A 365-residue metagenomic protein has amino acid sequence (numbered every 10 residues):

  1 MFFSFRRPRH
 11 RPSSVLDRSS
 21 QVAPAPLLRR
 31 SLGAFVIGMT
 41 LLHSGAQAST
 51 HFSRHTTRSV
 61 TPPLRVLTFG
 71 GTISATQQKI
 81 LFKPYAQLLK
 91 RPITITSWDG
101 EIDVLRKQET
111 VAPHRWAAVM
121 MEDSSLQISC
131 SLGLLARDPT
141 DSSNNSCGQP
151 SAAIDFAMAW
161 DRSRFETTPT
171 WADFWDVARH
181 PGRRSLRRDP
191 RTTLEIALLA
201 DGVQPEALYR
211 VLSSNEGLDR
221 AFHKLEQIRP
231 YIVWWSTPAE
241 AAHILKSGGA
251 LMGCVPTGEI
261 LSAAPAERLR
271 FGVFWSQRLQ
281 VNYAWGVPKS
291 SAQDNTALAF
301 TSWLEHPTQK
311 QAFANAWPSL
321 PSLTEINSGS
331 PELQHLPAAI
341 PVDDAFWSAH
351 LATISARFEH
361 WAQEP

Functional and structural regions predicted by a protein language model:
S49-S129: Early extracytoplasmic/lumenal segment of secretory-pathway proteins
A75-T76, W116, D123-L126, C130-V233 (+1 more regions): Extracytoplasmic ligand-binding site segments that recognize negatively charged/polar headgroups
R115-M120, W234-W235, L251-P256, G272: Paired acidic/hydrophobic, glycine-rich loop segments that form the ligand-binding mouth/hinge of periplasmic-binding
S124-C130, K246-S247, L251-L269: A ligand-binding cleft/hinge motif common to bilobed small-molecule-binding domains
A136-S142, S146-P150, R268-L279, P288-S290: Short beta-strand->loop
D155-R164, L198-L199, V281-T296, W303 (+1 more regions): A bilobed periplasmic-binding-protein/Venus flytrap-type ligand-binding module shared by bacterial periplasmic
G182-T192, L304-I326: Periplasmic-binding protein-like
G329-P365: Extracellular/periplasmic bilobal clamshell ligand-binding domains
